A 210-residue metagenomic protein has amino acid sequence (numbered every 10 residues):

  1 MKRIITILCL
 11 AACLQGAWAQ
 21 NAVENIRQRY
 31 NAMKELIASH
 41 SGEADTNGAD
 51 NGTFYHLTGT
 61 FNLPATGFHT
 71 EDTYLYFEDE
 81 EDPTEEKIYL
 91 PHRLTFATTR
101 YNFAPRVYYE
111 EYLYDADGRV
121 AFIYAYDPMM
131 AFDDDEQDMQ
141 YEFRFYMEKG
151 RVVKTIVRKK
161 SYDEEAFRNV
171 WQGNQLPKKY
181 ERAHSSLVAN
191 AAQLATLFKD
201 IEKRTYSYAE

Functional and structural regions predicted by a protein language model:
I4-C13: Sec-dependent N-terminal signal peptides
Q15-A19: Sec/Tat signal peptide C-region and signal peptidase I cleavage site
Q20-E78, D135-E210: Long terminal segments
L63-A104, Y108: Mid-chain, structured segments of secreted extracytoplasmic proteins
I88-L94, Y114-V120, Y146-V153: Short, solvent-exposed coil/turn segments at beta-strand boundaries
T99-A125: Mid-length scaffold segments of soluble, non-membrane domains
R100-A104, A125-F132, V157-E164: Short, solvent-exposed aromatic-acidic interface loops
